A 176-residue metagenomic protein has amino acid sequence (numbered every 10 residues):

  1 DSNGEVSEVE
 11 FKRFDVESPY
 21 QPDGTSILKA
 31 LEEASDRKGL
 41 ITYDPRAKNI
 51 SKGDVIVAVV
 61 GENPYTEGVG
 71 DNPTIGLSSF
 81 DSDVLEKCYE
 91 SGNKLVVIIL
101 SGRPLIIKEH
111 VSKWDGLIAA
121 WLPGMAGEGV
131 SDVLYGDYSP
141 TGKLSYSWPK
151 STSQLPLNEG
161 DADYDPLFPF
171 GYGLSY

Functional and structural regions predicted by a protein language model:
D1-Y176: C-terminal non-catalytic regions of proteins with extracellular/luminal or membrane-system context
